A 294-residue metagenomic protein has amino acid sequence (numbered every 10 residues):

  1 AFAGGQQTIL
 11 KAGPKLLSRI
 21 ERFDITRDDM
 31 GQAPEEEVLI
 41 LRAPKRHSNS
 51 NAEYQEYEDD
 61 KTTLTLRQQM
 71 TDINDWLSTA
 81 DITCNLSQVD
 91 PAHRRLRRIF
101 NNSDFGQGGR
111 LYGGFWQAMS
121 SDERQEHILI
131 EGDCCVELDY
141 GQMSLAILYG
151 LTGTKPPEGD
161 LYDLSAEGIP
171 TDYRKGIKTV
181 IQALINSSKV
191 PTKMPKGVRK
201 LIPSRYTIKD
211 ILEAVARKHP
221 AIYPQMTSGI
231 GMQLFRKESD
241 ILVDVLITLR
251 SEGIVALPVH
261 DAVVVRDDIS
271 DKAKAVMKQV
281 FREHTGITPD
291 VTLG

Functional and structural regions predicted by a protein language model:
A1-Q125, D290-G294: Non-catalytic nucleic-acid-binding interfaces of large nucleic-acid enzymes and RNP effectors
L86-D90, K193-V198, V259: Short coil/turn segments at secondary-structure boundaries
F115-T227: Helical catalytic core of nucleic-acid polymerases
D139, V255-R266: Catalytic palm active-site di-aspartate
S144-L151, D267-V276: A short acidic (Asp/Glu
P224-I241: Adenine-nucleotide phosphate-binding core of ATP-dependent small-molecule kinases
D240-V259: Active-site palm subdomain of RNA-directed nucleic acid polymerases
S270-G294: Polymerase palm active-site segment centered on the conserved acidic dipeptide of motif C
